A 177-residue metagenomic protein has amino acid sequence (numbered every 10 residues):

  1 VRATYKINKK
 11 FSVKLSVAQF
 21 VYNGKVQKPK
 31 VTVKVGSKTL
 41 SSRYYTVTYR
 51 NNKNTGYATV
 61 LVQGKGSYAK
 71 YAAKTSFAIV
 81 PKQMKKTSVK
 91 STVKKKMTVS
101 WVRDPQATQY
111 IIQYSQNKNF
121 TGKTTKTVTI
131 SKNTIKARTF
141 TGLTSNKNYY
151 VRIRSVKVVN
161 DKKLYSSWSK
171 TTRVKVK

Functional and structural regions predicted by a protein language model:
T4-K38: Solvent-exposed, low-complexity, repeat-rich "mucin-like" stalks and linkers
K34, Q113-N117, R154-V156: Predominantly extracellular/luminal cell-surface or secreted proteins
K38-K70: Serine/threonine-rich, repeat-prone extracellular segments and beta-strand-based repeat modules of secreted/surface
N51-G56, F140-N148: Surface-exposed, short loops/turns at beta-strand junctions within beta-sandwich domains
K65-A69, K157-L164: Short, solvent-exposed loop/turn segments at the edges of extracellular beta-sandwich modules
P81-Q106, K163-K177: Pro/Thr/Ser/Gly-rich low-complexity, intrinsically disordered linker/stalk tracts
I111-T144: Recognizes extended acidic, P/S/T-rich segments that occur within or adjacent to Ig-like beta-sandwich modules
G142-N160: Beta-strand-rich modules
